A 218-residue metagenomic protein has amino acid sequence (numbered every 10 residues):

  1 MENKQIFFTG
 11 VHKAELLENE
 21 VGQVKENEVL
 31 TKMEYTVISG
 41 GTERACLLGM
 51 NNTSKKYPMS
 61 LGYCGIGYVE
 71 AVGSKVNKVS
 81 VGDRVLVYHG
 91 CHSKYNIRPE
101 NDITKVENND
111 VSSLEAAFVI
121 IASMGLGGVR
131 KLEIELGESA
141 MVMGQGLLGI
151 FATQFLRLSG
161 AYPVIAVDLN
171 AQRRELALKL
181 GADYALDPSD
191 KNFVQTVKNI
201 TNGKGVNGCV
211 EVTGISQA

Functional and structural regions predicted by a protein language model:
M1-K4: Extreme N-terminal starter segment of soluble prokaryotic enzymes
G10-H12, K25: Residue-level recognition of beta-strand termini and adjacent short loop/turns
G22-I38, G49-C91: Glycine-rich beta-strand-centered segment in the early N-terminal region that forms part of a ligand/cofactor-binding
H89-E100: A structural motif shared across PLP-dependent enzymes of the aminotransferase-like
D102-L114, I200, K204: Glycine/charged-rich beta-loop-alpha catalytic/anionic-binding loops adjacent to active sites
E115-D190, Q195: Mid-domain Rossmann-like dinucleotide-binding core that forms the NAD(H)/NADP(H) cofactor-binding site
L180-A218: Glycine-rich cofactor phosphate-binding loops and adjacent beta1-alpha1 units of small-molecule cofactor enzyme domains
